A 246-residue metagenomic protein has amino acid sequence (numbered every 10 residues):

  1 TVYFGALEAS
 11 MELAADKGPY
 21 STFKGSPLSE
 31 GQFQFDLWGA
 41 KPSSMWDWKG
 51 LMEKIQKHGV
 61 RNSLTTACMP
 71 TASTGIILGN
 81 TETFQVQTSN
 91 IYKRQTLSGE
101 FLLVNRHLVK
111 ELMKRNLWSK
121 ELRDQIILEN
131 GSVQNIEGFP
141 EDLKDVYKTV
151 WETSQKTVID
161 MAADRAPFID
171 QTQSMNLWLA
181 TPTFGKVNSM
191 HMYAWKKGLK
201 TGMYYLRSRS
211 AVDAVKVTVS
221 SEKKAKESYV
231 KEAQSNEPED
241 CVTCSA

Functional and structural regions predicted by a protein language model:
T1-G31: Extended, well-ordered alpha-helical scaffold/bundle regions in very large, multi-domain proteins
P19, P42-M45, K54-R61, T66-K224 (+1 more regions): Catalytic alpha/beta core of large soluble enzyme barrels
L28-S43: Internal glycine-rich alpha/beta core junctions
S29, L179, S228-Q234: Acidic, glycine/proline-rich low-complexity segments that act as flexible tails and inter-domain linkers
A225-K226, C241: Hydrophobic, well-ordered secondary-structure segments that either form specific early membrane-associated helices used
A233-A246: Short acidic, low-complexity intrinsically disordered linear motifs used for protein-protein interactions
